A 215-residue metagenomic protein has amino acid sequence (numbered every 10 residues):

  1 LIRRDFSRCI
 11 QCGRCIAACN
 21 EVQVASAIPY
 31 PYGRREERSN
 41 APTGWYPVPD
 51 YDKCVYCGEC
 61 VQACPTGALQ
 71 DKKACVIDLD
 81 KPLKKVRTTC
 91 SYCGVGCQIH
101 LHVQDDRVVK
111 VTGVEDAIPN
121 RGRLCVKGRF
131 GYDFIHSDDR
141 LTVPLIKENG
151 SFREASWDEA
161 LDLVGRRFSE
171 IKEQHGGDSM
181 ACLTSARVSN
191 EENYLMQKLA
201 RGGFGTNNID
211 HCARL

Functional and structural regions predicted by a protein language model:
L1-L215: N-terminal export/assembly segments and adjacent metallocofactor-ligating motifs of anaerobic energy-metabolism
